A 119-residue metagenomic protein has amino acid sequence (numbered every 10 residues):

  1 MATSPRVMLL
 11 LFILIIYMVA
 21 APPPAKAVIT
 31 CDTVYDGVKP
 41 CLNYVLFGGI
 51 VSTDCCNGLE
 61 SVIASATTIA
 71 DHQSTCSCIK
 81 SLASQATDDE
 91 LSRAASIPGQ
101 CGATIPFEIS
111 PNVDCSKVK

Functional and structural regions predicted by a protein language model:
A2-N57, S61-K119: N-terminal "mature-chain" segments and other terminal, solvent-exposed stretches
